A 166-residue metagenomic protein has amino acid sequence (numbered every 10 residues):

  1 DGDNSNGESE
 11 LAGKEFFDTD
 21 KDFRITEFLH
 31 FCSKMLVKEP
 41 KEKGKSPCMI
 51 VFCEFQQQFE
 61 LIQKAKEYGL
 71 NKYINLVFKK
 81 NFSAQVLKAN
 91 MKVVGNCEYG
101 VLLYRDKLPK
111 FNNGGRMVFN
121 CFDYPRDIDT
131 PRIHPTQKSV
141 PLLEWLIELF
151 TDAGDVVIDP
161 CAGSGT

Functional and structural regions predicted by a protein language model:
D1-T166: Core catalytic lobe of class I
